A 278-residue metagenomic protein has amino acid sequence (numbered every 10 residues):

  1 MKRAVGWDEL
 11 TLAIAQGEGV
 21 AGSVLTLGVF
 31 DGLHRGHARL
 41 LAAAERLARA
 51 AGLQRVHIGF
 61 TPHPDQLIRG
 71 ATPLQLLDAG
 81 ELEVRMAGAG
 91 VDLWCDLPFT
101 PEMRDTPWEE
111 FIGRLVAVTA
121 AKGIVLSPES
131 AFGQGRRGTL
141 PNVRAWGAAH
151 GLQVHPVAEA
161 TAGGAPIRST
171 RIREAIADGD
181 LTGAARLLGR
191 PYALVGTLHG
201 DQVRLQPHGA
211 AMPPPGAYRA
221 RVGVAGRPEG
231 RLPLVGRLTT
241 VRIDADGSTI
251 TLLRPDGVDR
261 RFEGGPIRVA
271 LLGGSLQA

Functional and structural regions predicted by a protein language model:
M1-V24: Positively charged, low-complexity intrinsically disordered leader regions
K2-R3, W94, V154: Generic structural signal for residues in well-ordered beta-strands
W7, A38-L115: Core alpha/beta nucleotide-donor-binding catalytic domains of modification enzymes
G22, D92, K122: Conserved acidic residues
V24-R39: Short, glycine-rich nucleotide/cofactor-binding loops
H34, M86, I124, A184 (+1 more regions): Residue-level signal for inorganic ion chemistry
R104-R204, L276-Q277: Classical nucleotidyltransferase
H199-A278: Phosphate/ribose-recognition catalytic cores of enzymes acting on nucleotide-derived substrates
